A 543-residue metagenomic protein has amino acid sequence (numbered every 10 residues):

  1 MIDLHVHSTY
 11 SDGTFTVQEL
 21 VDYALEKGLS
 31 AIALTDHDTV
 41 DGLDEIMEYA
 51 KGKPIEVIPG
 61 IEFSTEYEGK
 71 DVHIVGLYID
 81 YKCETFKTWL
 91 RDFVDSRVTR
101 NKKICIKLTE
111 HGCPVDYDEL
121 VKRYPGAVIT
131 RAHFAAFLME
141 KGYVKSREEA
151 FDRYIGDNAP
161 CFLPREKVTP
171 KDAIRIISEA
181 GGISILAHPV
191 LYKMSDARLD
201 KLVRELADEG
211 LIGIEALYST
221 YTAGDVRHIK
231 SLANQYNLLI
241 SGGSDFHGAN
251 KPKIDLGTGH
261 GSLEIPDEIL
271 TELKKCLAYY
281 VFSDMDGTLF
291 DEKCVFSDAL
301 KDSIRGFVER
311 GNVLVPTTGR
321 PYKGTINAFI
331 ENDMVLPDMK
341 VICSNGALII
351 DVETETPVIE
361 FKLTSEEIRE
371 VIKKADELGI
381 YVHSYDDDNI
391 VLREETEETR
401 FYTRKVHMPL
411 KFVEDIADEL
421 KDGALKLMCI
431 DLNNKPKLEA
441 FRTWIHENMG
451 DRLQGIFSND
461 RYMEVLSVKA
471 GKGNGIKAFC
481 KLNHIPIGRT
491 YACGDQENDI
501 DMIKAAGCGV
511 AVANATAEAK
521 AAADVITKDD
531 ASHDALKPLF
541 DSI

Functional and structural regions predicted by a protein language model:
M1-K70, Y154-G156, V168-R175, A180-Q235 (+4 more regions): An N-terminally biased module of ancient metal coordination in phosphate/nucleic-acid-related enzymes
A33-T35, I183-V190, I304-N327, N345 (+5 more regions): Substrate-recognition element of Asp-dependent hydrolases with the DxDx(T/V) motif
E45, E62-V98, D298-T399: Active-site phosphate-binding/coordination module
K51-R204, I269, I368: Extended substrate/RNA-proximal surfaces in nucleic-acid metabolism proteins
Y124-L191, K374-C493, E497: Conserved acidic, metal-coordinating active-site core of Asp-based, Mg2+-dependent phosphoryl-transfer enzymes
A197-G210, P321-V341, K437-Q454: Substrate-recognition/cap helix-loop segment adjacent to the acidic, metal-dependent catalytic center of Asp-based
K275-M285, D302-R305, E309: Non-catalytic pre-domain segments flanking phosphatase-related domains
L277-Y280, S297, M463-I543: Mg2+-dependent phosphoryl-transfer enzymes with acidic/Ser/Thr/Gly-rich catalytic loops
